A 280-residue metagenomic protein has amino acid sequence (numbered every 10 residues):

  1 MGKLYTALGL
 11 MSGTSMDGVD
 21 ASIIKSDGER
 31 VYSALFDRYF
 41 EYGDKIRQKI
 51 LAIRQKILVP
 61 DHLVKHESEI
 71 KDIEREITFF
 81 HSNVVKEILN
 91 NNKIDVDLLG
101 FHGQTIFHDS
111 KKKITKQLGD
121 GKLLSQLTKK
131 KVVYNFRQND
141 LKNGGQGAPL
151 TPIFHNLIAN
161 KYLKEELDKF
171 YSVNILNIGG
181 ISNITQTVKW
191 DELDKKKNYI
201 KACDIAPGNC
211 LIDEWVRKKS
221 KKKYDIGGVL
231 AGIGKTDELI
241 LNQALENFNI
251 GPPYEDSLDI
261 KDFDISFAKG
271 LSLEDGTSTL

Functional and structural regions predicted by a protein language model:
G2-L35, Y171-W190: Gly/Thr-rich phosphate-binding beta-strand-loop-beta motif of the actin/hexokinase/Hsp70
M11, S15-S68, K197-A202: Short glycine-rich, Thr/Ser-proximal phosphate-binding strand/loop in the N-terminal lobe of ATP-dependent enzymes
I23-R30, K112-L123, I158-N160, V188-Y199 (+1 more regions): A glycine- and small-aliphatic-rich helix-loop capping segment at beta-alpha/alpha-beta transitions that lines
V59-I73, K223-L230, L273-E274: Short glycine/proline- and acidic residue-enriched helix-loop micro-motifs that form flexible lids or anion-recognition
D61-G121: Short beta-strand-loop/turn "lid" adjacent to the catalytic site in phosphate-handling enzymes
D95-N156: Glycine-rich phosphate-binding loop and adjoining helix at the ATP-binding site of ATP-dependent phosphoryl-transfer
N160-A231: Glycine-rich phosphate-binding loop of actin/hexokinase-like ATP-binding domains
K221-L280: A contiguous, well-structured pocket-lining segment that forms one wall/lid of small-molecule binding clefts in soluble
